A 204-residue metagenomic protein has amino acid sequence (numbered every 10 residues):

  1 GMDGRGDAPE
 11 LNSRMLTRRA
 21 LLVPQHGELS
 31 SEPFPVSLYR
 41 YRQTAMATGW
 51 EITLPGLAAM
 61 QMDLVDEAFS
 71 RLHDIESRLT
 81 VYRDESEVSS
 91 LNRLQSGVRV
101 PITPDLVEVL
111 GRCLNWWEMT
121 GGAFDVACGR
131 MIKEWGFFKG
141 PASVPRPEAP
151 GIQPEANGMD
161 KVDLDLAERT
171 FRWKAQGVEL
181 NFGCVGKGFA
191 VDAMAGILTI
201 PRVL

Functional and structural regions predicted by a protein language model:
D3-G183, A193-V203: A contiguous, well-ordered beta/alpha segment that forms the leading edge of an enzyme domain
K187: Short, conserved phosphate/pyrophosphate- and ester-handling motifs at nucleotide-, phospho-/glycolipid
A190: Residue-level recognition of oxygen-bearing side chains
